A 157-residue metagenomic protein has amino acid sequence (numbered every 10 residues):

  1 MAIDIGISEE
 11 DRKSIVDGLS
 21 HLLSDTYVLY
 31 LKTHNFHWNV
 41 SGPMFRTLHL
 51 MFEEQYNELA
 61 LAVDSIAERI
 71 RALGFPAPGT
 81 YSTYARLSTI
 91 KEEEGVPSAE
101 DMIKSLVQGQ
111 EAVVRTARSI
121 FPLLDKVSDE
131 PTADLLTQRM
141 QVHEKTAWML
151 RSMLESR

Functional and structural regions predicted by a protein language model:
M1-L22, A99: Disorder-to-helix initiation segments
A2-D4, S8-E10, R46-T47, M51-E54 (+2 more regions): Charge-rich, acidic-biased intrinsically disordered regions
G6-S14, L29-E54, R118-P131: Helix-loop segments that flank and shape redox-cofactor active sites
I15-D25, L29, Q55, M102 (+2 more regions): Amphipathic alpha-helix face/heptad-repeat signature
L23, Y30, H37, Y56 (+5 more regions): A structural signal for well-ordered alpha-helices, especially hydrophobic packing surfaces of coiled-coils
V40, M44-Y81: Conserved alpha-helical segments that form or flank metal/cofactor-binding pockets of metalloenzymes
F45, N57, A77, Y81-A85 (+2 more regions): Long, contiguous binding/interaction regions
E68, A85-Q138: Acidic/histidine-rich alpha-helical segments that form the ligand environment of transition-metal centers
